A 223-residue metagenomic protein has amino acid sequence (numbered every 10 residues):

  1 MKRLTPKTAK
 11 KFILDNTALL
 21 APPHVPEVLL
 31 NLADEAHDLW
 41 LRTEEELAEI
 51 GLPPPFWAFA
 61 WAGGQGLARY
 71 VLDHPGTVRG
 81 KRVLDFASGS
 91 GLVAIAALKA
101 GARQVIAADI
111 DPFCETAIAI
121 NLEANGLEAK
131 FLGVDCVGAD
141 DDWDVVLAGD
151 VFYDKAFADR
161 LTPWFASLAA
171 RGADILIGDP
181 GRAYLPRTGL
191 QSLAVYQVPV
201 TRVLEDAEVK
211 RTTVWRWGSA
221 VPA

Functional and structural regions predicted by a protein language model:
M1-A223: S-adenosylmethionine-dependent methyltransferases
